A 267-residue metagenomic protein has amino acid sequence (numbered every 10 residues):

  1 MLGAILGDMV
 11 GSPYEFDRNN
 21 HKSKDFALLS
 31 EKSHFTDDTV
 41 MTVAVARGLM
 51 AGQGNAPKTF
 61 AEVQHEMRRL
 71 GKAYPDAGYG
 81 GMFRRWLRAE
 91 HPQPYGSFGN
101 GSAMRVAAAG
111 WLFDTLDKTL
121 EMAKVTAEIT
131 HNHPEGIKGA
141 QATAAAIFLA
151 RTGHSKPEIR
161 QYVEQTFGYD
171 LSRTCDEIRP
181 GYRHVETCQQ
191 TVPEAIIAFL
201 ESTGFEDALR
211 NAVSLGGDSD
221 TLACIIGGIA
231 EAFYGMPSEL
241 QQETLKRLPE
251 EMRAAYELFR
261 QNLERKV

Functional and structural regions predicted by a protein language model:
M1-V267: Structured, active/binding-site neighborhoods that engage oxygen-rich ligands
